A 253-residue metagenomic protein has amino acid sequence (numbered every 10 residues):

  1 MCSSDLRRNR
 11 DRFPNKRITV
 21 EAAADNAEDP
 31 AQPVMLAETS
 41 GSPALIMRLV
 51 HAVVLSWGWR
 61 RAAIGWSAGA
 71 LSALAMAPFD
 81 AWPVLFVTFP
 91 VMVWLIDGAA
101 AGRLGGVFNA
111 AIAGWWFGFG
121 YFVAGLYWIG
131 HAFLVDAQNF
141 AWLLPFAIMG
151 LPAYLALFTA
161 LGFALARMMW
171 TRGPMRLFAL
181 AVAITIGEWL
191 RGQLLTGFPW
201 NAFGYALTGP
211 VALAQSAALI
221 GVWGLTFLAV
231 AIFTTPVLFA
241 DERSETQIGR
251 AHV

Functional and structural regions predicted by a protein language model:
M1-S3, H252: Short, small-residue-biased leader/transition segments that mark boundaries at the very start of proteins
S4-D5, R10, A27, A31 (+2 more regions): Compositionally biased regions
R7-R12, R17, R48: Basic polycationic patches enriched in arginine
N15-P30, T39: Ser/Thr-rich, low-complexity intrinsically disordered segments
V34, G41-R250: Membrane-embedded alpha-helical bundles of multi-pass enzymes that act on lipidic or dolichyl-linked glycan substrates
